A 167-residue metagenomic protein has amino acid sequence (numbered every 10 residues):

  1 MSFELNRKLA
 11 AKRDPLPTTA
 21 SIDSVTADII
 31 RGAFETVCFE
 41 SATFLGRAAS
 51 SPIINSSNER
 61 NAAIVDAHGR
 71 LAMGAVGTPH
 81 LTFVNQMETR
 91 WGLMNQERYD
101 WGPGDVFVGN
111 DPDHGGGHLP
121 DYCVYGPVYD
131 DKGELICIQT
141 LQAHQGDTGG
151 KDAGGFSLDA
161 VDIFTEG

Functional and structural regions predicted by a protein language model:
S2-Q86: Long, charge-dense accessory insertions within large macromolecular proteins
N55-S57, Y99-D100, L119-D121, I163: Short solvent-exposed loop/turn micro-motifs enriched in small/polar/acidic residues
A67-G74, Q86-D111: Regulatory sensory and allosteric helical modules in signal-transduction proteins and certain transcription factors
H80-W91, G146-G155: A short, polar/charged loop-to-alpha-helix boundary motif
V108-D111, L119-Y125: GAF sensory domains
D121-D131, T140: A short, hydrophobic, proline-anchored segment that marks a local hinge/packing element in signaling and regulatory
E134-G167: Mobile "lid/hinge" segments at catalytic clefts and subdomain interfaces of large enzymes
